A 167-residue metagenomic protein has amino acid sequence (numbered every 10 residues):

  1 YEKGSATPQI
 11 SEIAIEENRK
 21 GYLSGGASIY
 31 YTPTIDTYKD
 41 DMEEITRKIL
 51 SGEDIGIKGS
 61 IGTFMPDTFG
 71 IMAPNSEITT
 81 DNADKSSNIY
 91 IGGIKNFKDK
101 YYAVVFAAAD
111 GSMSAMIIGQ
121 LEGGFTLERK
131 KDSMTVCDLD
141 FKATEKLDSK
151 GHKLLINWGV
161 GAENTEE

Functional and structural regions predicted by a protein language model:
Y1-F69, I118-V136: Solvent-exposed edge beta-strands and adjacent loop segments that serve as assembly or binding interfaces
Y1-T7, T46-R47, S76-Y90, T135-A143: Short N-terminal helix-initiation segments at or just after the protein's N-terminus
E2, A108-D110, D148: Acidic surface patches and DE-rich sequence motifs
E2, Y102-A103, K153: Compositionally biased, intrinsically disordered low-complexity regions enriched in proline and serine
G56-S60, A103-V105, D138-K142: Beta-strand secondary-structure signal
D67-I117: Short helix-loop boundary/capping segments
S112-E167: Mixed-charge, glycine-accented linear interaction segment located at domain edges/termini
